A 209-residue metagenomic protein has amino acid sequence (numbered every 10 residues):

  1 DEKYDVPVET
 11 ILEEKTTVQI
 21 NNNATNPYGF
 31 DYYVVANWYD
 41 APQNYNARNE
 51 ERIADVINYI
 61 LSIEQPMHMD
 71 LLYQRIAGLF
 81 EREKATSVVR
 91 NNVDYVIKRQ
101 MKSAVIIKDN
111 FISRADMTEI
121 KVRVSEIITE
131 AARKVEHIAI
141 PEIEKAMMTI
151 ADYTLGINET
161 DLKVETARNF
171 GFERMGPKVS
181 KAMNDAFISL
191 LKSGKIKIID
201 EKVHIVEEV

Functional and structural regions predicted by a protein language model:
E2-V209: C-terminal non-catalytic scaffold/interaction domains in large multidomain proteins
